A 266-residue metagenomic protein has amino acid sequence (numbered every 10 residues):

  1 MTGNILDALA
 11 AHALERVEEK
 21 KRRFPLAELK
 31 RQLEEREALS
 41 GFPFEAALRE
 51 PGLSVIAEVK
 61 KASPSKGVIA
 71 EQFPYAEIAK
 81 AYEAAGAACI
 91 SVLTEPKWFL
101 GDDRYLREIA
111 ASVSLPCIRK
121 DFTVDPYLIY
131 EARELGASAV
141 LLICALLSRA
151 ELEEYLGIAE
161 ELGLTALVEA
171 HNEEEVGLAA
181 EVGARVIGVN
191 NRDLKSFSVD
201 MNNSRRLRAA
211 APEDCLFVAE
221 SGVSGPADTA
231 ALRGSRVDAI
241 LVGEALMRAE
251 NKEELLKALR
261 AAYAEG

Functional and structural regions predicted by a protein language model:
M1-Q72: An N-cap/entry alpha-helix motif that binds or orients negatively charged groups
L9, A57, Y82, A132 (+4 more regions): Conserved, mostly hydrophobic/aromatic
H12, K60-A62, E95, F122 (+5 more regions): Active-site beta-loop-alpha junctions enriched in small/polar residues
S54, V59, K66-L167, E173-L178 (+1 more regions): N-terminal active-site wall of soluble small-molecule enzyme domains
V124-L135, H171-V182, A219, V223-V242: Catalytic cores of alpha/beta
E131-E151, G188-F197, V237-L255: Glycine-rich phosphate-binding active-site loops on the catalytic face of alpha/beta enzymes
V186-V242: Catalytic-face loop-and-helix region of soluble metabolic enzyme cores
R206-A210, R233, R248-G266: C-terminal helical cap(s) of enzyme catalytic domains, especially alpha/beta-barrels
